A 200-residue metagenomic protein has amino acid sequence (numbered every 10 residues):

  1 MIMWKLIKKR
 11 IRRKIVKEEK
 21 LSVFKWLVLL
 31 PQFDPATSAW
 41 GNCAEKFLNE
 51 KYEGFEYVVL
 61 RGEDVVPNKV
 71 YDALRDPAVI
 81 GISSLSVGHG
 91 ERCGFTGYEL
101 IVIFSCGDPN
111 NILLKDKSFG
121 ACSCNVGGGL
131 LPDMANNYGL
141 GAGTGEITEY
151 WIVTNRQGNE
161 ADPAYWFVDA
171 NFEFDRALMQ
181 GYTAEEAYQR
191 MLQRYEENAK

Functional and structural regions predicted by a protein language model:
W4-S86, G120-A121: A domain-level signal for caspase-like cysteine endopeptidase catalytic cores and their zymogen-processing architecture
K8-R10, G97, L113, F119 (+2 more regions): Intrinsic-disorder-driven secretion/translocation and chaperone-binding regions of pathogen effectors and toxins
F33-A36, D64-V65, H89-C93, C124-G129 (+1 more regions): Solvent-exposed loop/turn segments at secondary-structure junctions within structured extracellular/periplasmic domains
S38-N42, G94-Y98, G129-D133, I152-T154: A short acidic (Asp/Glu
P77-I82, L114-S118, N137-L140: Loop/turn elements at helix/coil->beta-strand transitions in domains of secreted/extracellular proteins
G90-K115: A short, glycine/acidic-enriched catalytic loop
P109-L113, K117, G145-E146, W151: Short, acidic/small-residue loops that bind anionic groups at enzyme active sites
S123-K200: Active-site-proximal C-terminal subdomain of hydrolase catalytic domains
